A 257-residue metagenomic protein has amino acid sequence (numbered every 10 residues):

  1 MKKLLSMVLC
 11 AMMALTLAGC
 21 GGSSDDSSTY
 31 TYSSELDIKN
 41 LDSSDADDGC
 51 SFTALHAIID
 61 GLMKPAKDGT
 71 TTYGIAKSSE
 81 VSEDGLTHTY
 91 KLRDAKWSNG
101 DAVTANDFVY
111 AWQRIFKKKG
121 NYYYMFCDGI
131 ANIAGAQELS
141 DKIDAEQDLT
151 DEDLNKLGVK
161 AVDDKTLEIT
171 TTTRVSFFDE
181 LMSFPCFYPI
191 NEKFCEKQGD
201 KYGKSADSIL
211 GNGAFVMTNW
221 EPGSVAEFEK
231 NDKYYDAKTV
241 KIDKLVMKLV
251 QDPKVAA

Functional and structural regions predicted by a protein language model:
T16-G19: C-terminal motif of bacterial Sec signal peptides marking the signal peptidase cleavage site
G21-S23: Bacterial signal peptide processing site
D26-L41, K77, T87-L92, F108-A111 (+4 more regions): Short, well-ordered beta-strand elements
S34-E83, L210: N-terminal lobe/hinge region of extracytoplasmic solute-binding protein
K77-D128, E168: Aromatic- and charge-enriched surface segment that lines or borders ligand/interaction sites
Y123-K193: Surface-exposed binding/hinge segments that line and control ligand-binding clefts or catalytic entry sites
L154, T171-V240, K244: Gly/Pro-rich hinge or "lid" segments in bacterial periplasmic/extracellular proteins
V246-A257: Short helix-initiation/N-cap motifs at beta->coil->alpha
